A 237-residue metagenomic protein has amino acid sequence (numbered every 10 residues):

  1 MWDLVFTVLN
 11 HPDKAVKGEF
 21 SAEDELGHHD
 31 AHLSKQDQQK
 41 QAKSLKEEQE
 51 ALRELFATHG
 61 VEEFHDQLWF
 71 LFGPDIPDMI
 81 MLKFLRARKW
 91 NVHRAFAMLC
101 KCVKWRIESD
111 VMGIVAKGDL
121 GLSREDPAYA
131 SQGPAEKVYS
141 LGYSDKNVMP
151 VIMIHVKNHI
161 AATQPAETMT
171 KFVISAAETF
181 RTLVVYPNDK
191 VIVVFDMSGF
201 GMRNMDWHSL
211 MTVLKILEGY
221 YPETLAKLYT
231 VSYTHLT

Functional and structural regions predicted by a protein language model:
M1-E223, H235: SEC14/CRAL-TRIO lipid-binding/transfer domains and related phosphoinositide-recognition modules that form deep
Y229-T230: Residues embedded in well-ordered beta-strands within globular domains across many folds
